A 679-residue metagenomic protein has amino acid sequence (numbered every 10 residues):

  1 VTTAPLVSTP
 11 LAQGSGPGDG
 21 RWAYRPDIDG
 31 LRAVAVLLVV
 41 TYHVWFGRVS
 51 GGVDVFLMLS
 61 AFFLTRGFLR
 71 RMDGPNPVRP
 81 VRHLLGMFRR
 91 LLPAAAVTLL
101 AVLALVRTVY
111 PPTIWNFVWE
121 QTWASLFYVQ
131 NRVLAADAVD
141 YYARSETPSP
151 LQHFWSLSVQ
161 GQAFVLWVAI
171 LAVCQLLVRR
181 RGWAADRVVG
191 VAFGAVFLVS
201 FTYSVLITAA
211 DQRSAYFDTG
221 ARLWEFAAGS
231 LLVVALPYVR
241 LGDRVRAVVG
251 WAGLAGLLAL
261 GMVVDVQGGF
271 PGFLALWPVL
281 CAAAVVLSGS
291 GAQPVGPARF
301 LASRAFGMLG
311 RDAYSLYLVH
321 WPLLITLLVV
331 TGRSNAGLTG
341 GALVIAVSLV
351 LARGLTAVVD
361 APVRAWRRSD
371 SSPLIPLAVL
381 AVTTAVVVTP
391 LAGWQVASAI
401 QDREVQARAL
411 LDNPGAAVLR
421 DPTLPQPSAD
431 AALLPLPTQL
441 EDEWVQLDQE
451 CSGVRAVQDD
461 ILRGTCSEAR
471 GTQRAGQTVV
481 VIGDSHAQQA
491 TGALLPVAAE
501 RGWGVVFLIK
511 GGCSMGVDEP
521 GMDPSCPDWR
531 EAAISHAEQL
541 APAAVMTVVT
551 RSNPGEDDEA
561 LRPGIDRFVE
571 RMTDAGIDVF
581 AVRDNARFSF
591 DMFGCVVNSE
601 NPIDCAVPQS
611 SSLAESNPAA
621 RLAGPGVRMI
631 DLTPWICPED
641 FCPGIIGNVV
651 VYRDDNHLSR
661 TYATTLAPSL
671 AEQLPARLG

Functional and structural regions predicted by a protein language model:
T2-L6, V266, T331-T339, L349-V350 (+2 more regions): Extracellular/periplasmic envelope-modification machinery, especially enzymes that add or remove acyl/ester groups on
T2-V387: Membrane-interface helix/loop caps of multi-pass membrane proteins
